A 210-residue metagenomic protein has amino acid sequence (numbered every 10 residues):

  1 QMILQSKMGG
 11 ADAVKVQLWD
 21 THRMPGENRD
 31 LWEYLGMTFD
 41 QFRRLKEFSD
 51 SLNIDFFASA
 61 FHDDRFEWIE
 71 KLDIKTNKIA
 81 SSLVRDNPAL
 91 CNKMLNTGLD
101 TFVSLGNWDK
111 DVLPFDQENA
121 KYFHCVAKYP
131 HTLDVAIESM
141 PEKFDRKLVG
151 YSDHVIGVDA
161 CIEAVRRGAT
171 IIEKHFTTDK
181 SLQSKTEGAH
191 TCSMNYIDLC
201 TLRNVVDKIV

Functional and structural regions predicted by a protein language model:
Q1-V210: Catalytic cores and adjacent flexible loops of soluble metabolic enzymes that perform enolate/carbanion chemistry on
